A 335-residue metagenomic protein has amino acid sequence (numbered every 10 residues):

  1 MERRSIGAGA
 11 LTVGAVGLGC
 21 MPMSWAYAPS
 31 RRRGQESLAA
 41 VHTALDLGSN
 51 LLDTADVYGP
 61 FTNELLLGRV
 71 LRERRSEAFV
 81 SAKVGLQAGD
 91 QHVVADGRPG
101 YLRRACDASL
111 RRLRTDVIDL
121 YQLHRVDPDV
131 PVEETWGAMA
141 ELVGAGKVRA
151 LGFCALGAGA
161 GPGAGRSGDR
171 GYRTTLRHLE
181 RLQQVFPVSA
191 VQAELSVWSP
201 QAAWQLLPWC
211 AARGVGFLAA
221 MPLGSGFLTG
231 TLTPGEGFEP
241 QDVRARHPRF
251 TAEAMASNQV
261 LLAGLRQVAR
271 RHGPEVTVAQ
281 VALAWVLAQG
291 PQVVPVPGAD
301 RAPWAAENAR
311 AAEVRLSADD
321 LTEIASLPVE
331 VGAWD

Functional and structural regions predicted by a protein language model:
M1-A78: N-terminal binding-site loop/beta-alpha segment at the start of enzyme catalytic domains that lines or forms
A8, G68-S76, R111-R114, E141-V143 (+1 more regions): Acidic (Asp/Glu)-rich catalytic clusters
L18-C20, T54, A82, L120-L123 (+3 more regions): Conserved beta-strand positions
P22-Q35, A88-R103, H124, D129: Active-site mouth loops of central-metabolism enzymes
R31-A44, G97-L113, G171-R181: Short, acidic/polar
E77-G89: A short, structured active-site edge motif that brings together acidic residues
L110-P128: Active-site groove signature of glycoside hydrolases
V126, V132-L327, V331-D335: Beta/alpha (TIM)-barrel catalytic core signal, keyed to glycine-rich beta->alpha loops juxtaposed to Asp/Glu that bind
